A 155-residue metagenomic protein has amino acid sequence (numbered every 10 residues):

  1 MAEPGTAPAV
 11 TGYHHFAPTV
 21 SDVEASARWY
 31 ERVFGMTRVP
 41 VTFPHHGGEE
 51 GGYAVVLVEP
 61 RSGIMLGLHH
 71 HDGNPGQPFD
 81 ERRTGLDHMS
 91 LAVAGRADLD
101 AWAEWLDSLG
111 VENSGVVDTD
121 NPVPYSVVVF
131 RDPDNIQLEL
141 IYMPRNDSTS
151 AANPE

Functional and structural regions predicted by a protein language model:
M1-A25, E50, L86-L91, P144-E155: N-terminal beta-strand motif that seeds the catalytic metal site of vicinal oxygen chelate
A2-A9, A103-E155: Vicinal oxygen chelate
A2-G5, N74-F79: Short beta-strand/turn micro-motifs at beta-sheet edges
Y13-S21, V55, P60, Q77-W105 (+1 more regions): Vicinal oxygen chelate
P18-M65: Core segments of cupin and vicinal oxygen chelate
W29-V33, W102-D107: Short amphipathic alpha-helices in soluble, non-transmembrane regions that often serve as interface/regulatory elements
